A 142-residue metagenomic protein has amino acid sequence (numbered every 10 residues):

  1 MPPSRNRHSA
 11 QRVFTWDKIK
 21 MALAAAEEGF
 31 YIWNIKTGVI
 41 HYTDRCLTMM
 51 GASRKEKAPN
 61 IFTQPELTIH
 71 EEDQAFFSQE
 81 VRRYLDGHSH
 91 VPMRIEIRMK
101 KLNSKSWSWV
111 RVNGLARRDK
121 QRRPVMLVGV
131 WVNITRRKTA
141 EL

Functional and structural regions predicted by a protein language model:
M1-N6, R122-I134: PAS-family sensory domains
N6-K18, M126, K138-L142: Sensory-domain boundary/capping and coupling elements
F14-E66, W109-R111: PAS-family sensory domain signal
D17, Q79-E80: Generic recognition of well-ordered alpha-helical segments within structured catalytic/regulatory domains
V39-I40, W107, P124, W131: Hydrophobic "anchor" residues
E72, F76, L85-L115, R123-V125: Per-ARNT-Sim (PAS) sensory domains and their PAS-associated C-terminal
E72, I134-T135: PAS/PAC or PAS-like capping segment
